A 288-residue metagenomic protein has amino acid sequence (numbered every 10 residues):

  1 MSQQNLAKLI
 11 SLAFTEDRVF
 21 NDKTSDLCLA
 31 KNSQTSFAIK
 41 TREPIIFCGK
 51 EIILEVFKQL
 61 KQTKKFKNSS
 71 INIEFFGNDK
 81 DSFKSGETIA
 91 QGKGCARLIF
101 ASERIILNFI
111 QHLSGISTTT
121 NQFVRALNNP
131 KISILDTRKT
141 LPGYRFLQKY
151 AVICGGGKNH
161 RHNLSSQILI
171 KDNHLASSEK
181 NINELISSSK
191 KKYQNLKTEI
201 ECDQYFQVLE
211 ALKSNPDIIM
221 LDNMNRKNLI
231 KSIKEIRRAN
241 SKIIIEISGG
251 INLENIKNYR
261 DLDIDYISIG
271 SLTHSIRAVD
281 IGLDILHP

Functional and structural regions predicted by a protein language model:
M1-D203, Q207-L209, K213-S214, I218 (+4 more regions): Acidic/glycine-rich phosphate/pyrophosphate-binding loops and surrounding catalytic core that coordinate Mg2+
I219, I285-P288: Short amphipathic alpha-helical segments
N223, G249, S271: Short secondary-structure boundary segments
R238-I244, H287-P288: Short acidic, glycine/proline-enriched helix-loop-strand junctions
I247-S248, I285: Short glycine/threonine-rich catalytic loop with a Thr-x-Gly-x-Asp
L253: Cys/His-rich Zn2+-binding cysteine-cluster or related metal-binding knuckle/ribbon modules and their
S268, D280-I285: Conserved, well-ordered active-site substructure
